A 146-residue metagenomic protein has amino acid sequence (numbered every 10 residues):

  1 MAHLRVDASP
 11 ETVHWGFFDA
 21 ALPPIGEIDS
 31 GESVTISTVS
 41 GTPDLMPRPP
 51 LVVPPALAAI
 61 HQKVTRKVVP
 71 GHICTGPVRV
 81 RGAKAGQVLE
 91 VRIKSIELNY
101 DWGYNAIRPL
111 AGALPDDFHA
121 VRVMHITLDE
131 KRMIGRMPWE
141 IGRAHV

Functional and structural regions predicted by a protein language model:
M1-R5: Short, intrinsically disordered N-terminal pre-domain segments
V6-R66: N-terminal, Lys/Arg-enriched amphipathic/low-complexity engagement segments that precede the first folded domain
S40-R79, E97-P115: Histidine- and aromatic-enriched segments that form or immediately flank copper-ligand environments
C74-G142: A generic, well-ordered mixed alpha/beta core segment in the N-terminal half of proteins
A144-V146: Conserved small/polar residues in nucleotide/adenosyl-binding loops
